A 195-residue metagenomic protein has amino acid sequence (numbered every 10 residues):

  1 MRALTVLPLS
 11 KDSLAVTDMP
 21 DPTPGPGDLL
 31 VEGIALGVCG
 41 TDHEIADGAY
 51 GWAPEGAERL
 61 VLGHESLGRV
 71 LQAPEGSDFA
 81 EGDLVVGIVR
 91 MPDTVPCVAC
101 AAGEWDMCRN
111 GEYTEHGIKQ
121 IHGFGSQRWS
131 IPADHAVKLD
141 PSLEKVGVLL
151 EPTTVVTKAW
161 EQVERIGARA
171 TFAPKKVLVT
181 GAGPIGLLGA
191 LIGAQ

Functional and structural regions predicted by a protein language model:
R2, D28-L30, K175-K176: Residues that mark the start of a beta-strand
S10-V16, G40-T41: Short N-terminal binding/cap micro-motifs at the start of the first secondary-structure element
P20-L36, Y50-V98, D140-S142: Glycine-rich beta-strand-centered segment in the early N-terminal region that forms part of a ligand/cofactor-binding
C39, F79, I88-V137: Cysteine-cluster motifs in flexible loop/terminal segments that predominantly coordinate metals
T41-D47: Cytochrome P450 core scaffold surrounding the K-helix E-X-X-R motif and the conserved "meander" helix-loop region
H135-K145: Glycine/charged-rich beta-loop-alpha catalytic/anionic-binding loops adjacent to active sites
L143-Q195: Mid-domain Rossmann-like dinucleotide-binding core that forms the NAD(H)/NADP(H) cofactor-binding site
